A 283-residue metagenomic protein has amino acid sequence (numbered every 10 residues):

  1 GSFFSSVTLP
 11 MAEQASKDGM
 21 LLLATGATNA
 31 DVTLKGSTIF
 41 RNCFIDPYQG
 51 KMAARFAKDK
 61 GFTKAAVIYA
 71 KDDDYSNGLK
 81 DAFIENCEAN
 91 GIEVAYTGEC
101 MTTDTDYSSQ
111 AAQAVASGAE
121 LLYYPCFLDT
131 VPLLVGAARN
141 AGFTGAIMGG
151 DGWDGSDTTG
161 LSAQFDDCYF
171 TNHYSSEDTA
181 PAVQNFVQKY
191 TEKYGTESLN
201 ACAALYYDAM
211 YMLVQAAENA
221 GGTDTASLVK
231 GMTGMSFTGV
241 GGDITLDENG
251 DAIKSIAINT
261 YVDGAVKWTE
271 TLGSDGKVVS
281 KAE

Functional and structural regions predicted by a protein language model:
G1-T33, N42, C100-Y107, D129-P132 (+1 more regions): Beta-alpha junction/loop-to-helix N-cap segments that form part of ligand/metal-binding clefts
F3, A57-G61, Y69, F83 (+8 more regions): Sec/Tat-exported extracytoplasmic proteins
D18-G19, L79-T171: Extracellular/periplasmic bilobed ligand-binding domains
S37-C43, Y69-D72, F170-E177, G195-A201 (+1 more regions): Second-shell loop/turn segments in exported
I39-T102, L121, L213: An alpha-beta-alpha
N42-K64, N77-L79, T105-S108, V131-P132 (+3 more regions): Hydrophobic alpha-helical segments within soluble ligand-binding/sensing domains
V135-Y207, W268, L272: Extracellular/periplasmic periplasmic-binding protein-like sensory domains
E192-A204, V214-W268: Segments of small-molecule ligand-sensing domains
